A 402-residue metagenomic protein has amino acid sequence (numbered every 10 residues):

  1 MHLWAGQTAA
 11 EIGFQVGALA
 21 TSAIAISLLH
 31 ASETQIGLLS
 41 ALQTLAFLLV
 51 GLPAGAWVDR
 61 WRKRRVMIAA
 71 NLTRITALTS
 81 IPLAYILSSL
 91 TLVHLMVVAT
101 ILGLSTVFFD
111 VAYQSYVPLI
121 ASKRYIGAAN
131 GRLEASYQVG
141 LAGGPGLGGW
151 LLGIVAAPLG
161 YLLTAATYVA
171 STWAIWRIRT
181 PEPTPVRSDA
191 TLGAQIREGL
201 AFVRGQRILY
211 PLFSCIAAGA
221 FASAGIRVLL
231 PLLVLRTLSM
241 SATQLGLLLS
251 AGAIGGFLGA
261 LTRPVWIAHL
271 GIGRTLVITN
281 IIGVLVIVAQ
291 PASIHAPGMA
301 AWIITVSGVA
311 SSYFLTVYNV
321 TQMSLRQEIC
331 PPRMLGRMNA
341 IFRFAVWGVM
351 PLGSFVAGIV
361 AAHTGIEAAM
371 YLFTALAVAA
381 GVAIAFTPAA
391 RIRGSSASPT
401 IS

Functional and structural regions predicted by a protein language model:
M1, L48-L52, R60, R64-A70 (+8 more regions): C-terminal transmembrane bundle of multi-pass solute transporters/carriers
M1, T180-S214, S402: Juxtamembrane intracellular "pre-TM" segments in multi-pass secondary transporters
M1-A46, A201-G252: Helix-loop boundary and gating motifs at the non-cytosolic
H2-Q7, M67, L95, Q138 (+3 more regions): Hydrophobic alpha-helix/TM-entry signal in multi-pass membrane transporters
G6, L39, R132-G140, C215 (+1 more regions): Hydrophobic alpha-helical segments of secondary membrane carriers
T8, L90-F108, A217, A301-V317: Hydrophobic core of transmembrane alpha-helices in multi-pass small-molecule transporters, especially MFS/SLC-type
I12, V16, L104-A112, F221-G225 (+1 more regions): Hydrophobic transmembrane alpha-helices of Major Facilitator Superfamily
L92-G103, Y125-P183, S250, W302-T305 (+1 more regions): Hydrophobic alpha-helical transmembrane segments
